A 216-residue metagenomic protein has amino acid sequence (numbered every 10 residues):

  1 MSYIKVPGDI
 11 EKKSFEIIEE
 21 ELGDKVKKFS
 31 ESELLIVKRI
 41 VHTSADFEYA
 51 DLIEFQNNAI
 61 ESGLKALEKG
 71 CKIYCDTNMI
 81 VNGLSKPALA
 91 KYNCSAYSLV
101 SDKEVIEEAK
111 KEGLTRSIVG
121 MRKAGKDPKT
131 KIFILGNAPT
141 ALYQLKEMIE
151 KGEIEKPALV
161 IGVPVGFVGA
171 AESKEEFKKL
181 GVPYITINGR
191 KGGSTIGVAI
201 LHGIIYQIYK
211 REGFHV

Functional and structural regions predicted by a protein language model:
M1-E31: Charged, compositionally biased N-terminal leader segments and the immediate start of the first structured element
K13-E21, R39, S62-A66, G83 (+7 more regions): Alpha-helical scaffold segments in soluble metabolic enzymes
K27-H42: N-terminal glycine-rich anion-binding loops that anchor highly charged ligand groups
T43-A50, I106-E107: Short, basic, glycine/proline-bearing loop/turn elements
D51-A66: A short, well-structured juxtamembrane/interface segment
T77-K151, P157-A158, V165-G166, A170 (+1 more regions): Conserved mixed alpha/beta catalytic, RNA-binding, or beta-rich assembly cores of soluble enzyme, regulatory
I161-V163, T186-I187: Thr-Gly-centered strand-to-loop micro-motif
V168-V216: C-terminal functional extensions of proteins
